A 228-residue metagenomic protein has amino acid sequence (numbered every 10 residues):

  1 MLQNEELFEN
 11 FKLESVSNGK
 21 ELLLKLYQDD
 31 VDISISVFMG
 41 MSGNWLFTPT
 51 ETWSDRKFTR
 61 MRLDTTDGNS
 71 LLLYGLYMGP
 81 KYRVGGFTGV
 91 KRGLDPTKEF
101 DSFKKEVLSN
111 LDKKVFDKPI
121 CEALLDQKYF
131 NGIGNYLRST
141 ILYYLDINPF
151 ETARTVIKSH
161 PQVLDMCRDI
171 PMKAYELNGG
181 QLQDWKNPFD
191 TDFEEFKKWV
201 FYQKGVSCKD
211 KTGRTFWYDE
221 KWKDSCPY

Functional and structural regions predicted by a protein language model:
M1-V16, L23, Y27-S34, S109-Y228: Basic, nucleic-acid-binding surfaces and adjacent catalytic neighborhoods in DNA/RNA-processing proteins
K20-L22, T59: Residue-level marker for the onset of beta-strands and adjacent loop->beta junctions in well-ordered domains
V31-D146, E151-T152, V156-V163: Phosphate/anion-contacting hairpin/loop surfaces
